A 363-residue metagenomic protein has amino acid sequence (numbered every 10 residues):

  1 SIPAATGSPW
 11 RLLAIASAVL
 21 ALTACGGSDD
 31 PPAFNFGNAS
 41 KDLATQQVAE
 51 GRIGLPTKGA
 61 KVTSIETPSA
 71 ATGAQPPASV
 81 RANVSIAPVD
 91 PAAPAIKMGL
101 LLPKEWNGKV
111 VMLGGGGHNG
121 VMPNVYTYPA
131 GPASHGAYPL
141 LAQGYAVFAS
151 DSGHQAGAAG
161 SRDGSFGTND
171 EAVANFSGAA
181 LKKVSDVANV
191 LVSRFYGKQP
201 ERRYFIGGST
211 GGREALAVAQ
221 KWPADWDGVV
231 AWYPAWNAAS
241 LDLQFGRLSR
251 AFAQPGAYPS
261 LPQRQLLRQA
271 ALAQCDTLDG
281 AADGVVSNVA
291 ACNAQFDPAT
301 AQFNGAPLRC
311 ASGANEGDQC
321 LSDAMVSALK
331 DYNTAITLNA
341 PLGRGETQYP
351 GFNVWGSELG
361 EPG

Functional and structural regions predicted by a protein language model:
S1-L13: Bacterial N-terminal signal peptides that target proteins for export
A21-A24: C-terminal motif of bacterial Sec signal peptides marking the signal peptidase cleavage site
G26-K109, M122-Y128, S134-H135, R268 (+2 more regions): Catalytic-loop region of hydrolases
A93-M98, M122-P129, A158-G167, E171 (+5 more regions): Short, solvent-exposed loop/turn and secondary-structure capping segments
G117-G197, L243, A251: Cap/lid segment of the alpha/beta-hydrolase catalytic domain
K198-S209: Alpha/beta-hydrolase fold nucleophile elbow
G207-A217: Glycine-rich nucleophile elbow surrounding the catalytic serine of serine-hydrolase chemistry
A217-A219, A224-T337: A catalytic-pocket lid/entrance helix-loop region that shapes and gates access to the active site across common
